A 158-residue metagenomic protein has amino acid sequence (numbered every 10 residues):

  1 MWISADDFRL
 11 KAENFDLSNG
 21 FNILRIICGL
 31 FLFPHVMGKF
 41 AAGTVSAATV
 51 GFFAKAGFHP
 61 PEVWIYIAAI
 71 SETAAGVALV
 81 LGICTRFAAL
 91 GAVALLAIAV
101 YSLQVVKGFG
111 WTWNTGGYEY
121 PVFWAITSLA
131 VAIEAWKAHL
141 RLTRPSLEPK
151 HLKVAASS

Functional and structural regions predicted by a protein language model:
M1-A41, E62-I70, A74, L81-S158: Extended, low-polarity transmembrane helix blocks
A41-P60: Membrane-interface interhelical connector segments
